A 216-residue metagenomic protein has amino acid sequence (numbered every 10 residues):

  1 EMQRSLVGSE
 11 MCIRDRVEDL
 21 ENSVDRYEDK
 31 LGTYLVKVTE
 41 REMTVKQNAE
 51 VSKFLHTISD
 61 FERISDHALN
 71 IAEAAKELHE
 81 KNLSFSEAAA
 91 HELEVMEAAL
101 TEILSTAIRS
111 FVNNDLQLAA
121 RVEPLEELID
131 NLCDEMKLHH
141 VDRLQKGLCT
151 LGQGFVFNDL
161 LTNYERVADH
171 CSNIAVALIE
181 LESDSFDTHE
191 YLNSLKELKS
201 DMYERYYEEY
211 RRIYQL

Functional and structural regions predicted by a protein language model:
E1-L216: Cytosolic, long alpha-helical scaffolding segments
